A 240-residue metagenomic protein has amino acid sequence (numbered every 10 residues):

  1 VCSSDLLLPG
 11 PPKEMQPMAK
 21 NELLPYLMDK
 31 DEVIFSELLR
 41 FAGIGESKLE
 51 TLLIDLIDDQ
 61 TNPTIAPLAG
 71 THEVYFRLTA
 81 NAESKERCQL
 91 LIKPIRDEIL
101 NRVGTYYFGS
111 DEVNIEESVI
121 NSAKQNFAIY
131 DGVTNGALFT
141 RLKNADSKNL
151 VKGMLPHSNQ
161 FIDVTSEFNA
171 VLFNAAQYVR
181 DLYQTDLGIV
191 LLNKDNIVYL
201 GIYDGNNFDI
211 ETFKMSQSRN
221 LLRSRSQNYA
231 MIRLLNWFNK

Functional and structural regions predicted by a protein language model:
C2-S3: Short, small-residue-biased leader/transition segments that mark boundaries at the very start of proteins
L6, E37, D209-F213: Structural signal for short hydrophobic segments within the conserved structured cores of catalytic domains across
L7-H72, R77-T79, R87-I92: Accessory alpha-helical/coil subdomains and C-terminal extensions that flank or cap enzyme catalytic cores
P9, A82, Y130: Glycine-rich beta-strand-to-loop/alpha-helix junction loops that act as flexible
H72-E73, A82, R102, A230: A conserved, hydrophobic alpha-helical segment in the catalytic core of large ATP/adenylate-utilizing enzymes
T79-N81, Y203: Solvent-exposed residues in well-ordered beta-strands and their adjoining turns, especially edge/terminal strands
C88-Q89, R96-K240: Short alpha-helical segments enriched in small residues
